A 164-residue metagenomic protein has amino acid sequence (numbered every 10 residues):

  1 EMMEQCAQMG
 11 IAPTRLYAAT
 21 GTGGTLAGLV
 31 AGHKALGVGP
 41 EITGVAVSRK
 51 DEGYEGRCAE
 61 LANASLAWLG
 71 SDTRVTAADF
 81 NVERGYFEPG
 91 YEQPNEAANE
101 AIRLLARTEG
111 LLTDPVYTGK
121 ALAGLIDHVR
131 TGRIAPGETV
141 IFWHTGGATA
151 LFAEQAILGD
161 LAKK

Functional and structural regions predicted by a protein language model:
E1-N81, W143-K164: Glycine-rich phosphate/pyrophosphate-binding loop at beta-loop-alpha junctions
M9-R15, D114, A135-G137: Short helix-loop-beta connector
T76-P136: Active-site-adjacent helical/loop segments in soluble small-molecule enzymes
T139-I141: Residue-level preference for the first positions of well-ordered beta-strands
